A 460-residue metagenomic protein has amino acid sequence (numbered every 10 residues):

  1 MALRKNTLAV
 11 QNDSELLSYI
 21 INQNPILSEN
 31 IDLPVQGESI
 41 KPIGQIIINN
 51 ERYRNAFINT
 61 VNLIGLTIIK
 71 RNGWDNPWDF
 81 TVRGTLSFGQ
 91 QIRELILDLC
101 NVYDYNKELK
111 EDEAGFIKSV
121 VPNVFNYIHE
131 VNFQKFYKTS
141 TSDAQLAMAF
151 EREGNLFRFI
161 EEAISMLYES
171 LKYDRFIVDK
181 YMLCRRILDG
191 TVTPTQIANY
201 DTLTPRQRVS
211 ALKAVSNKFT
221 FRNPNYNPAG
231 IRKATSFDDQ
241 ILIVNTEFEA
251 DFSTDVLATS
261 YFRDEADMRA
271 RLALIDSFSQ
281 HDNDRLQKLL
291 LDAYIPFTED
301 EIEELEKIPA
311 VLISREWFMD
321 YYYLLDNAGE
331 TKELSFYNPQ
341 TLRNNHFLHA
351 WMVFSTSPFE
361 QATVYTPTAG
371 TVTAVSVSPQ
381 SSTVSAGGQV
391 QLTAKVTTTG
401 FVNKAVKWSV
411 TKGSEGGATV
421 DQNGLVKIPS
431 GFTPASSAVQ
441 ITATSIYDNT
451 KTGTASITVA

Functional and structural regions predicted by a protein language model:
A2-N62, I275-G370: Extended, compositionally biased alpha-helical segments that mediate assembly or anchoring
V35, A211-D326: Extended oligomerization regions of viral-like shell subunits
R54-T139: Assembly/oligomerization interface modules of large self-assembling protein complexes
F125-Q196, H346-L348: Long, contiguous amphipathic alpha-helices that act as assembly "spine/axial" helices in icosahedral shell and virion
A374-K404: Solvent-exposed, low-complexity, repeat-rich "mucin-like" stalks and linkers
F401-S414: Change to "...patches in solvent-exposed regions of secreted, membrane-anchored, or virion-exposed structural
T411-V426: Low-complexity "stalk/linker" and mucin-like segments enriched in Ser/Thr/Pro/Ala/Gly
P434-N449: A short beta-strand micro-motif common to beta-rich folds, especially ectodomain repeats
